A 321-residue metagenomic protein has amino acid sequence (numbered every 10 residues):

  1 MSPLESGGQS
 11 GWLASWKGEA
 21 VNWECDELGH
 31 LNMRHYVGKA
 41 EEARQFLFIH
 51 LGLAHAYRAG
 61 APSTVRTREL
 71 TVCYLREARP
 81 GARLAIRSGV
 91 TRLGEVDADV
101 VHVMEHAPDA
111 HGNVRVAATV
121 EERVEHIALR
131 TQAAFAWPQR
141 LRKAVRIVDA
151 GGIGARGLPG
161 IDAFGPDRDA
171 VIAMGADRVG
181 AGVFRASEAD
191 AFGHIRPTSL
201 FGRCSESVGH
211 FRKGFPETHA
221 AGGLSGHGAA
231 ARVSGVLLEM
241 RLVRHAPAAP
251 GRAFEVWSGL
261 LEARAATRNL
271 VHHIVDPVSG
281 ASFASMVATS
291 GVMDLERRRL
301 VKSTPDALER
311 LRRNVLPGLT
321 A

Functional and structural regions predicted by a protein language model:
M1-F46, H50, A155-A220: Catalytic strand-loop segment that frames the active site of acyl-thioester-processing enzymes
S2-W16, C73-R83, R87-D167, R244 (+2 more regions): HotDog/MaoC-like acyl-thioester-processing domains
Q9-A14, A61-R66, M174-R178, A231-V236: A short, polar/charged loop/turn motif at coil->beta-strand junctions and beta-hairpin connectors
G29, S88, Q132, F192-H194 (+3 more regions): Hydrophobic pocket/interface hotspot
R34, V72, L242: Short alpha-helical elements of helix-turn-helix
H55-A78: An N-terminal domain-cap segment
T67-L70, A85, G235-E239: A short, amphipathic edge element
G180-A284: Structured core of small recognition/catalytic domains
